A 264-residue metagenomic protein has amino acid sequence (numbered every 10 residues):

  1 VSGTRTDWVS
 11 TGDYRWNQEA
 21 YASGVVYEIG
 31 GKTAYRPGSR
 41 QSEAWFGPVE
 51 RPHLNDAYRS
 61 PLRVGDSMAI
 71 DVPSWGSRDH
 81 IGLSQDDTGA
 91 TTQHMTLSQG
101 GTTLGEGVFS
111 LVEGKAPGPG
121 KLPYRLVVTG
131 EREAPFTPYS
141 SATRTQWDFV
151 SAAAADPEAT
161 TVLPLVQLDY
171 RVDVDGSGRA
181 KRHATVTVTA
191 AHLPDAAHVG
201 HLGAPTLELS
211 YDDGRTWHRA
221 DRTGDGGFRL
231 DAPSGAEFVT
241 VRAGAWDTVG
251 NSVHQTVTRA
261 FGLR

Functional and structural regions predicted by a protein language model:
V1-R264: Low-complexity, acidic Ser/Thr/Pro-rich "mucin-like" tracts of secreted and single-pass surface proteins
